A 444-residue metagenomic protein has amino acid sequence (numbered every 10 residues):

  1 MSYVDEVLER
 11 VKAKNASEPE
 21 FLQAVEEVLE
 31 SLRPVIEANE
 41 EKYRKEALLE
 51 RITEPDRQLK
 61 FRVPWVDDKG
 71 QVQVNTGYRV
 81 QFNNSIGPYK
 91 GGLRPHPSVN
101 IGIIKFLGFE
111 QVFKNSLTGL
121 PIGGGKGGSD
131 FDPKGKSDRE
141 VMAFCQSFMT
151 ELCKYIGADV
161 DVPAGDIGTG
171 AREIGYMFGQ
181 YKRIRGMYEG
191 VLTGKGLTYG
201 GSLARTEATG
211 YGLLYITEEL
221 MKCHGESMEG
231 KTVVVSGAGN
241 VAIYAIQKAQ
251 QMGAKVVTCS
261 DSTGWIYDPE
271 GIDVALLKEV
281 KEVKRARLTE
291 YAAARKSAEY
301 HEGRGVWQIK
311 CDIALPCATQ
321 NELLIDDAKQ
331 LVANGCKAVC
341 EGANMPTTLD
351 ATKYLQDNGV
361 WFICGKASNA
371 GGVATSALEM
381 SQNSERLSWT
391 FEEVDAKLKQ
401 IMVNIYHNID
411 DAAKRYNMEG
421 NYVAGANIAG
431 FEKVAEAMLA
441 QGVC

Functional and structural regions predicted by a protein language model:
S2-A24, L220, V332-C444: Adenosine-phosphate binding glycine-rich loop
P19-L22, A38-K45, G119, I156-G165 (+4 more regions): Flexible, glycine/charged-enriched surface loops at secondary-structure junctions
K42-Q71: Structured beta-strand/loop patches that form or line metal/cofactor-binding pockets in enzymes
H96, N115-E229: Glycine/serine-rich phosphate-binding loop and adjoining beta1-alpha1 elements at the start of nucleotide-handling
V160-A164, M187-L192, V235, T258-D261 (+5 more regions): General beta-strand structural signal in soluble alpha/beta enzymes
T193-G196, G201-K310: Glycine-rich phosphate/diphosphate-binding loop of Rossmann-like nucleotide-binding domains
G264-F362, A367: Rossmann-like adenosine-cofactor binding region
